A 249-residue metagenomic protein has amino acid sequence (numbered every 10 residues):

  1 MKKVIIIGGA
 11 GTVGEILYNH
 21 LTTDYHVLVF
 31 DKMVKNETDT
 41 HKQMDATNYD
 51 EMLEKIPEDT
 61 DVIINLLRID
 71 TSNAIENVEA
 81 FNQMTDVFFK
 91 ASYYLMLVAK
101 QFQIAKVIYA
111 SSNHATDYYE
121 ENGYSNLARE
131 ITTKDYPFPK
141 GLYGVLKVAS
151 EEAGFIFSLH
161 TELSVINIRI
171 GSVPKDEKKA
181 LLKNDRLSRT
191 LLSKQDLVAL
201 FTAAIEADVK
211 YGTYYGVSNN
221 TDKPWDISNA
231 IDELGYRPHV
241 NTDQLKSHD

Functional and structural regions predicted by a protein language model:
V4-T23: N-terminal Rossmann NAD(P)H-binding glycine-rich loop of SDR-like oxidoreductase domains
A46-V87: NAD(P)H-binding glycine-rich loop region in Rossmannoid oxidoreductase-like domains and their noncatalytic homologs
T85-S92, M96, I108, L146-K147 (+1 more regions): Short alpha-helix in the Rossmann-fold core of NAD(P)-dependent oxidoreductases
D86, N122-T161: Catalytic helix-loop patch of NAD(P)-dependent Rossmann-fold dehydrogenases
Y94-F138: Conserved Rossmann-fold NAD(P)-dependent oxidoreductase catalytic core, especially the SDR/UDP-sugar
S111, E151-D176: Conserved beta-loop-beta element that borders a ligand/cofactor-binding pocket
I170-E177, L191-G212, N219: Alpha-helical substrate-binding/gating segment
T213-R237: Conserved C-terminal active-site "lid" loop/helix of NAD(P)H-dependent oxidoreductases that clamps the redox cofactor
